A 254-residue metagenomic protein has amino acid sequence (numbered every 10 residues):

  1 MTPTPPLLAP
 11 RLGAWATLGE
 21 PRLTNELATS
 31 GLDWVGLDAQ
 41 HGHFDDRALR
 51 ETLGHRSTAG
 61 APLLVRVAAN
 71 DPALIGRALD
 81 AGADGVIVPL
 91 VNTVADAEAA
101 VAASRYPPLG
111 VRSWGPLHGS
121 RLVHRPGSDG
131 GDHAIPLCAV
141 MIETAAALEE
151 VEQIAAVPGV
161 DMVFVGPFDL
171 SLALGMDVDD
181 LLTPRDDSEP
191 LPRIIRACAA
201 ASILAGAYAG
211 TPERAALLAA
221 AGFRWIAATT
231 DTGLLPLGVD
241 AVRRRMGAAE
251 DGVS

Functional and structural regions predicted by a protein language model:
M1-D71, A102, A156-M162: Conserved N-terminal beta1-alpha1 strand-loop-helix module at the mouth
P10-A16, V35-L37, L63-V67, V86-V88 (+4 more regions): Hydrophobic faces of well-ordered beta-strands that scaffold small-molecule active sites in alpha/beta enzyme cores
A14, L27, D38, A78 (+5 more regions): Conserved, mostly hydrophobic/aromatic
A39-H43, V91-T93, F168, T229-L235: Short, acidic/turn-prone active-site loops that include or flank metal/cofactor- and phosphate-binding residues
D46-D80, A103-G110, G130-H133, T183-A205 (+1 more regions): Alpha-helix-loop-beta-strand connector modules within alpha/beta enzyme cores
A73, A83-M162, P167-G175, A249: Conserved anion-binding
R112-H124, I142-A146, L181, R185-S254: C-terminal alpha-helical cap/extension of soluble enzyme domains
